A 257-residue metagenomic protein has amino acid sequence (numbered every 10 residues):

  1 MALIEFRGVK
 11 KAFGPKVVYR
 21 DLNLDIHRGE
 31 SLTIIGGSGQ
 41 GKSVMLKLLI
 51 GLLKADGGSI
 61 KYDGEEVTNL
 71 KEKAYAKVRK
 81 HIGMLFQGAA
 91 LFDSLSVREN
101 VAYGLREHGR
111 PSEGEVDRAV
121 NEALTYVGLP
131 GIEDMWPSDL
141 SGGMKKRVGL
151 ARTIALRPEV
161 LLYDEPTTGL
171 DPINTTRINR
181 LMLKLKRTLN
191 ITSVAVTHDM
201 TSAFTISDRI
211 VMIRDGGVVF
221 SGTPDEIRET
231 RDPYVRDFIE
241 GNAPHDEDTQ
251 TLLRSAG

Functional and structural regions predicted by a protein language model:
I50: Helix-to-loop junction immediately C-terminal to a conserved catalytic motif
G58-E66: Conserved ABC transporter NBD signature motif
E65-E66, E113-G131: Conserved ABC ATPase "signature" region
W136-L140, M144: Conserved ABC ATPase signature
A155-E159: A short, proline-enriched helix->beta-strand linker immediately N-terminal to the Walker B motif in ABC-type P-loop
L161-D164: Catalytic Walker B motif of ABC-type/P-loop ATPase nucleotide-binding domains
